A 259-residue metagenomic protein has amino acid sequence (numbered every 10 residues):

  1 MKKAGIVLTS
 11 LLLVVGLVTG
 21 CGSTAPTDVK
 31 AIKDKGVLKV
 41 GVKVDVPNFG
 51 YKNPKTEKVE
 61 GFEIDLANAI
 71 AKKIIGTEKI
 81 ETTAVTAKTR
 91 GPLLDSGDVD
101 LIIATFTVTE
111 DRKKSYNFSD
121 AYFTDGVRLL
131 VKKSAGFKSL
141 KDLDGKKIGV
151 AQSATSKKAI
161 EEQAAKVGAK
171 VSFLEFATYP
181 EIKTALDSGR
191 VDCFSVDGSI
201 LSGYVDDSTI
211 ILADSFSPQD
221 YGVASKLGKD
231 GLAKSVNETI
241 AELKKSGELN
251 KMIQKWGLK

Functional and structural regions predicted by a protein language model:
G22, I64-D65, A69-K73, K141 (+3 more regions): Extended ligand-binding regions for polar small-molecule ligands
S23-P26, K33-D34, T155-L174, D206-S215 (+1 more regions): Ligand-binding clefts/hinges and TM-proximal coupling segments of bilobed small-molecule sensing domains
P26, K30-I102: Extracytoplasmic small-molecule ligand-binding "clamshell" domains of the periplasmic binding protein/Venus flytrap
V29-K33, V131-I148: Flexible hinge/capping segments at coil-to-helix
V37-V42, E60, K141-S156: Short loop->beta-strand "edge-of-pocket" segments that line small-molecule binding or catalytic clefts across diverse
V44, T124-V131, G198-A241, K259: Periplasmic-binding protein-like
N68, I80-K141, T209, D214-S215: Acidic, polar ligand-binding/catalytic clefts
T89, F106-K114, A159-A164, T184-P218: A ligand-binding cleft/hinge motif common to bilobed small-molecule-binding domains
